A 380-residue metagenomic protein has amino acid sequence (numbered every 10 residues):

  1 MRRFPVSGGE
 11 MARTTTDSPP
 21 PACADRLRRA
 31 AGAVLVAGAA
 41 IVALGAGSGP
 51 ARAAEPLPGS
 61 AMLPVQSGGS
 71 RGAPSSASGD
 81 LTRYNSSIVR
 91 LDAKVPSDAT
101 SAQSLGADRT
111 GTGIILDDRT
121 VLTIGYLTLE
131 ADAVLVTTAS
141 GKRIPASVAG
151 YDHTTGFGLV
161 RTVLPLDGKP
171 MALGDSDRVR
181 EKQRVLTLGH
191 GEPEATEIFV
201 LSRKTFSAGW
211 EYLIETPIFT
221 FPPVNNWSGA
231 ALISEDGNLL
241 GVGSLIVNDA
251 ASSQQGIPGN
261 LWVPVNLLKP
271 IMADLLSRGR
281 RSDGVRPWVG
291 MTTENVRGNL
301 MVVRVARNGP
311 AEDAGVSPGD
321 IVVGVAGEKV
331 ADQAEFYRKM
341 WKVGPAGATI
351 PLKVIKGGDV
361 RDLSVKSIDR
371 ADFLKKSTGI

Functional and structural regions predicted by a protein language model:
A33-A46: Bacterial N-terminal signal peptides
A53-I115, V121-L127, A133, R180-R184 (+3 more regions): N-terminal activation segment of mature serine protease catalytic domains
P56-L81, G168, E235, L239-V296 (+4 more regions): C-terminal cap/linker of serine protease catalytic domains
S87-V89, A99, V163-P170, T196-P258 (+3 more regions): Active-site region of chymotrypsin-like
P96-D98, T110, I115-E197, P222 (+7 more regions): Conserved active-site neighborhood of the chymotrypsin/trypsin-like protease fold
G106, M171-E215, N248-S253, I271-G284: Flexible, gly/ser-rich surface segments that form the specificity/activation loops bordering the active-site cleft
D175-R178, A230-A231, D236, R304 (+2 more regions): A short glycine-leucine-enriched loop at secondary-structure breakpoints that most characteristically corresponds
P223, D274-K339, K353-I355, D359-I380: PDZ/PDZ-like groove recognition
